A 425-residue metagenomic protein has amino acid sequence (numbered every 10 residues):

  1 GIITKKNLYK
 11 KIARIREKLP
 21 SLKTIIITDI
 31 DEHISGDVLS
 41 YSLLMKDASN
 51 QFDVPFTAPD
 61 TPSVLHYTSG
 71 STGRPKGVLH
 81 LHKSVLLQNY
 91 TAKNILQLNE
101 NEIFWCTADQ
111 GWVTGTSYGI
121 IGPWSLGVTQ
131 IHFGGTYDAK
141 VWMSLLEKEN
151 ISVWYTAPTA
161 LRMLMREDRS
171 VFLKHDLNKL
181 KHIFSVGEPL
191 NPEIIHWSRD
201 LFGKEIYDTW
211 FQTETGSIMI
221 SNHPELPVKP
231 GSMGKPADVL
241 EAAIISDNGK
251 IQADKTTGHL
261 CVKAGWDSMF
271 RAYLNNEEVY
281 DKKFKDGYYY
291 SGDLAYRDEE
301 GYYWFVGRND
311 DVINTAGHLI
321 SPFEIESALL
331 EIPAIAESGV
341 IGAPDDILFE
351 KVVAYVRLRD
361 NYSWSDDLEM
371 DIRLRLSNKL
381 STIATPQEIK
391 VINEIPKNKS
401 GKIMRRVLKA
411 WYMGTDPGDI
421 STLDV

Functional and structural regions predicted by a protein language model:
G1-L43, D360: Structural core segment of the AMP-binding/adenylate-forming
I2-K5, E147, W154, A242 (+6 more regions): AMP-binding/adenylate-forming catalytic core of the ANL superfamily
I26-I27, E32, M45-Y67, R74 (+2 more regions): Conserved pre-ATP/AMP-binding loop-to-beta segment of ANL
T28-D29, I347, N378-I403, D416-V425: AMP-binding/adenylate-forming catalytic domain of the ANL superfamily
S42, V128, I151-T156, M165-V228 (+1 more regions): Gly/Ser/Thr-rich phosphate-binding loop
S63-L87: Conserved AMP-binding A3 loop
L86-C106, Q110-V153, R166-E167: Conserved AMP-binding/adenylation subdomain of ANL enzymes
P236-V239, K250-K282, I320: Conserved ATP/PPi-binding loop(s) of AMP-dependent carboxylate-activating enzymes
